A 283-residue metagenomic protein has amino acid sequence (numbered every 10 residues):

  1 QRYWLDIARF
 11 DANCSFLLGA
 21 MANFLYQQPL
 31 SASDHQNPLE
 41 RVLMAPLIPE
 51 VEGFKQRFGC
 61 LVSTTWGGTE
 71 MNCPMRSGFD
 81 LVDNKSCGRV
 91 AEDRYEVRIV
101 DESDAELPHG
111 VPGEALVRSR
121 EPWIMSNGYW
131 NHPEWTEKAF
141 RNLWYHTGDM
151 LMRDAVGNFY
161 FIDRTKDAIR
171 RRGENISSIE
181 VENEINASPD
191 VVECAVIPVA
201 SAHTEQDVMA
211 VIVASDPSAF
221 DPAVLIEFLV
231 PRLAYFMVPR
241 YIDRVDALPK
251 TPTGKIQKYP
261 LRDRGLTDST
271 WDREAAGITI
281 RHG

Functional and structural regions predicted by a protein language model:
Y3-L17, Y26-N84, Y95-E96, S103-E106: Gly/Ser/Thr-rich phosphate-binding loop
I7, V97, S103, V117 (+5 more regions): AMP-binding/adenylate-forming catalytic core of the ANL superfamily
G19-A20, W66, S119, P198: Short secondary-structure boundary segments
R41-P49, V82-N131, A139: Adenylate-forming AMP-binding core of the ANL superfamily, especially NRPS adenylation
M44, V196, D243-R244: Hydrophobic/anchoring residues in structured secondary elements
V100-D101, H109, T147, R153 (+2 more regions): Hydrophobic alpha-helical segments, especially N-terminal targeting/anchoring helices
L233-I256, G277-G283: AMP-binding/adenylate-forming catalytic domain of the ANL superfamily
D263-G283: Acidic/polar alpha-helix N-cap and adjacent early helical turns within long charge-rich amphipathic helices/linkers
